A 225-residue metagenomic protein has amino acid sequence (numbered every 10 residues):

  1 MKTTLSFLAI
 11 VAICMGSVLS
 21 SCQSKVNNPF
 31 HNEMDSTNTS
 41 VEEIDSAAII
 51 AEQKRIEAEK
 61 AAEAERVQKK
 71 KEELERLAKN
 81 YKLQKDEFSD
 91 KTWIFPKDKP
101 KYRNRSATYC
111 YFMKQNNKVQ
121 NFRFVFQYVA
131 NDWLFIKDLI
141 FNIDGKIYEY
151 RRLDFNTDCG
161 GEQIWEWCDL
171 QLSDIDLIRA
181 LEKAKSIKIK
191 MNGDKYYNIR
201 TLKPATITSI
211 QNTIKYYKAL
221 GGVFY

Functional and structural regions predicted by a protein language model:
M1-L5: Positively charged n-region of N-terminal signal peptides that target proteins for export
S6-V11: Sec-dependent N-terminal signal peptides
V18-S21: C-terminal motif of bacterial Sec signal peptides marking the signal peptidase cleavage site
Q23-Y225: A generic "folded-domain core" signal
